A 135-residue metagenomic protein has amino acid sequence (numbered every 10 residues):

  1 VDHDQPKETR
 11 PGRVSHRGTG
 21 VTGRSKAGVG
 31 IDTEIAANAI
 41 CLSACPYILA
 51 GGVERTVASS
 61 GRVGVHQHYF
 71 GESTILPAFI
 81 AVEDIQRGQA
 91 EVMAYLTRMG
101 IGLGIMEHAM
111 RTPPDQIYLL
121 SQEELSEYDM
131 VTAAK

Functional and structural regions predicted by a protein language model:
V1-D2: Short internal beta-strands
Q5, T9-F70: Glycine-rich beta-to-alpha active-site loop
Q67-H68, E72-K135: Charged, glycine-interspersed solvent-exposed loop segments at helix/strand-loop junctions that cap or gate access
